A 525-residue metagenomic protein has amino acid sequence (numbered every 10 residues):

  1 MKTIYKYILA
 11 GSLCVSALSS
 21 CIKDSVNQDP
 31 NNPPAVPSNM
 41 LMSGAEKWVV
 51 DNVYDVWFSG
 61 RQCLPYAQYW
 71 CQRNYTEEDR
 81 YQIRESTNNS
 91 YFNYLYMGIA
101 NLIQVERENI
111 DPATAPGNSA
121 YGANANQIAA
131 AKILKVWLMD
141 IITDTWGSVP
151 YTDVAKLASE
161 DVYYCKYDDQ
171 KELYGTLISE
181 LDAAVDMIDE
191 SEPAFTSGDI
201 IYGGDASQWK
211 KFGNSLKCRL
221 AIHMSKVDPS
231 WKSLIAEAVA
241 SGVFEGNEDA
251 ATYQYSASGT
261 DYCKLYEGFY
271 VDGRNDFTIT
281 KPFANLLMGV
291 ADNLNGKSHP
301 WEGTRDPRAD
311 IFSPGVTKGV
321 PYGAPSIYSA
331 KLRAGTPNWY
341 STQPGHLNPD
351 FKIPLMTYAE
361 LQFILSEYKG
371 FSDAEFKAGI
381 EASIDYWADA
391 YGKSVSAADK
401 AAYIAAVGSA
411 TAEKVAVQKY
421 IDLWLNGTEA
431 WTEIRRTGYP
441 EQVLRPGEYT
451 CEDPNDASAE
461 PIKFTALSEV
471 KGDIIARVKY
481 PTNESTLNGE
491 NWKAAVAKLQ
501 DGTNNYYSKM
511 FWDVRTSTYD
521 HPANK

Functional and structural regions predicted by a protein language model:
M1-P30: Bacterial Sec-dependent N-terminal signal peptides
C21-Q68, N74-D79, E85-S86, Q104 (+2 more regions): Membrane-proximal, proline-rich intrinsically disordered regions
V49, D140, D144-G147, I188 (+3 more regions): Specific register positions within alpha-helical solenoid repeats of the TPR/Sel1-like families, i.e., one
W70-T152, K156-T196, F351: Conserved, well-structured interaction surfaces
E172-G246: Internal, well-ordered domain-core segments that constitute the primary functional module of diverse proteins
W231-L365, G370-D422, N426-E429, T437: Hydrophobic-face positions in mid-chain alpha helices that act as interaction patches
